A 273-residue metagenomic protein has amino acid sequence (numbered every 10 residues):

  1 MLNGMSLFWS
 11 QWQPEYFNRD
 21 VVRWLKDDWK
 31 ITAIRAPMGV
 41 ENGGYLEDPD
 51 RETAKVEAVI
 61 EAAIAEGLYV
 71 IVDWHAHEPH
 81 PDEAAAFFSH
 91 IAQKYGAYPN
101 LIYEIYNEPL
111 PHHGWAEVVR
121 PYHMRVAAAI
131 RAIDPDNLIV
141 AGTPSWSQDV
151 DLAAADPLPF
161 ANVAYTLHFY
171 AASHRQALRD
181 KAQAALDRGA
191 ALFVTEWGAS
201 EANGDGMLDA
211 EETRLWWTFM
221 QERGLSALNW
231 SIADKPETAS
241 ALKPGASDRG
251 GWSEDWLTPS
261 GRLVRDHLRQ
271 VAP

Functional and structural regions predicted by a protein language model:
M1-A62: Active-site-adjacent substrate/metal-binding segments within catalytic domains of carbohydrate-active enzymes
S6, E57, E61-D73, A161 (+1 more regions): A general secondary-structure boundary signal
W9, P14-E15, K30, Y69 (+4 more regions): Extracellular glycoside hydrolase catalytic/binding regions
R23, L46-E66, A76-K94, Y103: Active-site and adjacent substrate-binding regions of carbohydrate-active enzymes
A36-E41, W74-H77, W197, I232: Active-site loop/turn elements of alpha/beta-hydrolase fold enzymes, especially the short glycine-/histidine-rich
